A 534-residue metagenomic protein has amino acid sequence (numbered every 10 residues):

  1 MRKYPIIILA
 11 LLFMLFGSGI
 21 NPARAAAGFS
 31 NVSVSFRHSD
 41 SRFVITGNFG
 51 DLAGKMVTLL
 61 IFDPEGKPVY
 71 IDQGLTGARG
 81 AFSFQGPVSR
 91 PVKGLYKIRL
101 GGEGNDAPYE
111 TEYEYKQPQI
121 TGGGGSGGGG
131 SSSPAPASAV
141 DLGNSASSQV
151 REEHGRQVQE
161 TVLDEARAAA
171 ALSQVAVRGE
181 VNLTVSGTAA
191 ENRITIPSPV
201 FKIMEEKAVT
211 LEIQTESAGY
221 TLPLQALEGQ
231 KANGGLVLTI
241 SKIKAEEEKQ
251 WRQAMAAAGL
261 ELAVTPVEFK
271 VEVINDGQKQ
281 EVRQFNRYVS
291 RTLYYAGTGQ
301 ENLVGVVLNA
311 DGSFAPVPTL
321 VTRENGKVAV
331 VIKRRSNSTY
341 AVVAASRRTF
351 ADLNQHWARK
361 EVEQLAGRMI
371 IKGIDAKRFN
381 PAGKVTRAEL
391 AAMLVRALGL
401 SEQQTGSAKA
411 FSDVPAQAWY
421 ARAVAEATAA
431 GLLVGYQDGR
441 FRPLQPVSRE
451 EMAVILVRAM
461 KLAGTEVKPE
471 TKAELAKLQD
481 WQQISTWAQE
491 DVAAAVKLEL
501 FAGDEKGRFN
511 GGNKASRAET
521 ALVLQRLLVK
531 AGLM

Functional and structural regions predicted by a protein language model:
P5, G17-R24, V317-N325, K333-K360 (+6 more regions): Feature responds to low-complexity, polar/acidic, surface-exposed segments characteristic of secreted/exported proteins
A23-S39, F43, E268-D276: Short, compositionally biased P/S/T/A/G/V-rich stretches that sit at domain boundaries
F43-G50, R291-Y295: Aromatic/hydrophobic beta-strand junction motif of beta-rich domains
G80-G86, V328-V330: Short strand-edge motifs at loop-to-beta-strand transitions and within beta-strands of extracellular beta-rich domains
P87-G94, K333-S336: Surface-exposed, short loops/turns at beta-strand junctions within beta-sandwich domains
P118-L163, V175, L183: Ser/Thr/Gly/Pro-rich low-complexity, disordered linker/stalk segments of secreted and cell-surface proteins
T121-G129, S133, S147, T265-R368 (+1 more regions): Proteolytic cleavage junctions
R156, V162-D311: Proteolytic processing hotspots in large secreted/extracellular or virion-associated proteins and select intracellular
